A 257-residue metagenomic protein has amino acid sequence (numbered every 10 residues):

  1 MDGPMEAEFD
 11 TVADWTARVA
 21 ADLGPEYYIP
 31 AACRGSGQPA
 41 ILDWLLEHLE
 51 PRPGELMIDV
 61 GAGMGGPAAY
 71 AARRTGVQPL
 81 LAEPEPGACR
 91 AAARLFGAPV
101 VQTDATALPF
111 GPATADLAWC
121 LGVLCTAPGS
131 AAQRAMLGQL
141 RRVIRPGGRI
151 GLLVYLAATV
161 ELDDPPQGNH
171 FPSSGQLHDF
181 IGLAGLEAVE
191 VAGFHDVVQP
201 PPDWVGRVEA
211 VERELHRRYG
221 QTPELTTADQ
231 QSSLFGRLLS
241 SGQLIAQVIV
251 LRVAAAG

Functional and structural regions predicted by a protein language model:
M1-E26: N-terminal, positively charged/glycine-rich alpha-helical extensions of SAM-dependent methyltransferases
G35-P53: Conserved alpha-helix/loop element of class I SAM-dependent methyltransferases that forms part of the SAM/SAH-binding
L56-A107: Class I SAM-dependent methyltransferase SAM/SAH-binding core
W119: A conserved beta-strand element that flanks and buttresses the S-adenosyl-L-methionine
R134-R149: A short glycine-rich, Lys/Arg-flanked "PGG" loop and its adjoining helix->strand segment in the class I
G151-H170: Short, glycine-/aromatic-enriched active-site segment of Class I SAM-dependent methyltransferases
H170-G185: Short alpha-helix
F194-G242: C-terminal helical/coil "lid" or tail adjacent to the Rossmann-like core of SAM-dependent
